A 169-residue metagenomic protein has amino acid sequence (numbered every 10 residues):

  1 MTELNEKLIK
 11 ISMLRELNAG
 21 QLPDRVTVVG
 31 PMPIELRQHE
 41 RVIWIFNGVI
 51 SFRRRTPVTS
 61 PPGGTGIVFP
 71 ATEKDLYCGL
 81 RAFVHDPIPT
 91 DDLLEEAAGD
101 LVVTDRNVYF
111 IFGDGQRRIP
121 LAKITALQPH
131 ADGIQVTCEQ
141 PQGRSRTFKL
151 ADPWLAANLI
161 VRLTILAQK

Functional and structural regions predicted by a protein language model:
M1-D100, P153: Anionic N-terminal interaction surfaces
P33-L36, I50, R55, G64-G66 (+4 more regions): Acidic, Ser/Thr- and proline-rich intrinsically disordered linker/docking segments of eukaryotic scaffolds
